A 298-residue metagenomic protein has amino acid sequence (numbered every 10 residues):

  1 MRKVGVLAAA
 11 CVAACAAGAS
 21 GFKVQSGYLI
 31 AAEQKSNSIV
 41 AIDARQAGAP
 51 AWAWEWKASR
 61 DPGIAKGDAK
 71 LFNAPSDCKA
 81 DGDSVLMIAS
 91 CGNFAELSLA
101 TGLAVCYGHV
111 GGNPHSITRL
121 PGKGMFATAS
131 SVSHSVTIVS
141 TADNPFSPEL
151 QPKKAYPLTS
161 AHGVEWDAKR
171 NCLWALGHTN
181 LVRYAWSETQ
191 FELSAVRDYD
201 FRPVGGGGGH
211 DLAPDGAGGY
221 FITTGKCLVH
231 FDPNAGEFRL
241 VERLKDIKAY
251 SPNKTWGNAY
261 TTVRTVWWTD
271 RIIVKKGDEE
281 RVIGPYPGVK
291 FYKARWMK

Functional and structural regions predicted by a protein language model:
A10-G18: Hydrophobic h-region of N-terminal signal peptides that target proteins for export in Gram-negative bacteria
F22-Q46: An edge-strand/N-cap motif at the start of beta-rich repeat modules
Q25-G27, G82-S84, G122-G124, K169-N171 (+2 more regions): Short coil/turn segments that connect the beta-strands within blades of beta-propeller domains
A31-K35, L86-C91, A127-V132, L173-H178 (+2 more regions): Conserved beta-strand positions in repeat-built beta-propeller and related beta-rich domains
D43-A49, S140-F146, A185-L193, P233-F238: Short loop/turn segments immediately following beta-strands, especially the blade-tip and inter-blade linker loops
W52-A69, L103-G108, P148-Y156, A195-P203 (+1 more regions): A short beta-strand motif characteristic of beta-propeller blades
W56-V85, A89-G92, G102-S116: Blade-loop segments of beta-propeller domains
K66-K79, G111-R119, T159-E165, V204-D215 (+2 more regions): Repeated scaffold domains used in trafficking and secretory/extracellular systems, primarily beta-propellers
